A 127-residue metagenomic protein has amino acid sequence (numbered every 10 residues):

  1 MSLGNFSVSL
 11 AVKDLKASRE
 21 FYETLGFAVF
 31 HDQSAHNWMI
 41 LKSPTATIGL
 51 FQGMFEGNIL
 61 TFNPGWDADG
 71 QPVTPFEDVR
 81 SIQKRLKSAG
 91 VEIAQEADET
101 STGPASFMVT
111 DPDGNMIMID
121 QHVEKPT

Functional and structural regions predicted by a protein language model:
M1-E20, Q121-T127: N-terminal beta-strand motif that seeds the catalytic metal site of vicinal oxygen chelate
S9, A28-A35, D98, E124-T127: Conserved catalytic-core motifs of GNAT/GCN5-like acyltransferases
K13-K16, M54-F55, N63-M116: Vicinal oxygen chelate
E20-T24, D113: Structural preference for long, well-ordered alpha-helical segments within the folded cores of structured domains
E23-F30, V91: Conserved acetyl-CoA-binding loop of GNAT-fold acetyltransferases
A28-G70, M116-Q121: Conserved short beta-strand elements that form part of the metal-binding/catalytic scaffold of enzyme active sites
